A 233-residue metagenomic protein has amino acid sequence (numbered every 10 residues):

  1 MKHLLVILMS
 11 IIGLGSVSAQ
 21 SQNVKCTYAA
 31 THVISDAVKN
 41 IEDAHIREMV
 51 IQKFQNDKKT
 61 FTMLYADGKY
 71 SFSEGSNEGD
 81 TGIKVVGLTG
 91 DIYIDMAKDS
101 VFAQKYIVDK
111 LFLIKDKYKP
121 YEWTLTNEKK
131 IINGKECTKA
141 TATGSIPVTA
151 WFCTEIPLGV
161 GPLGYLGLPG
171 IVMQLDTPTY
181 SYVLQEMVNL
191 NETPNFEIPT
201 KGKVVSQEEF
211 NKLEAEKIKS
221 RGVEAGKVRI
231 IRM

Functional and structural regions predicted by a protein language model:
M1-C26: Bacterial Sec-dependent N-terminal signal peptides
S21-M233: Extended soluble regions of mature proteins
